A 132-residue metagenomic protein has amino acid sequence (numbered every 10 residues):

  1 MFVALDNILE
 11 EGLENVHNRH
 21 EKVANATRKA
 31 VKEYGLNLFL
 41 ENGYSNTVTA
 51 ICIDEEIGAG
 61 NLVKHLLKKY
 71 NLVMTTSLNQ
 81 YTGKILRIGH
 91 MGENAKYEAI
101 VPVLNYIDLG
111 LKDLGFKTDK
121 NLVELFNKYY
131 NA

Functional and structural regions predicted by a protein language model:
M1-N25: Structural signature of PLP-dependent enzymes
A24-A26, V31-Y34, N42-N46: Short gly/pro-enriched beta-turn/loop segments at secondary-structure junctions
G35-F39, L72-S77: A short linear hydrophobic-aromatic micro-motif
N37-K69: Conserved PLP-binding catalytic core of the aspartate aminotransferase-like
E41-G43, N79-T82: A short beta-turn/loop motif at secondary-structure boundaries
L67-M74, D108-L111: A common structural junction motif
Q80, K84-A132: PLP-dependent enzyme catalytic core of the Aspartate aminotransferase-like
